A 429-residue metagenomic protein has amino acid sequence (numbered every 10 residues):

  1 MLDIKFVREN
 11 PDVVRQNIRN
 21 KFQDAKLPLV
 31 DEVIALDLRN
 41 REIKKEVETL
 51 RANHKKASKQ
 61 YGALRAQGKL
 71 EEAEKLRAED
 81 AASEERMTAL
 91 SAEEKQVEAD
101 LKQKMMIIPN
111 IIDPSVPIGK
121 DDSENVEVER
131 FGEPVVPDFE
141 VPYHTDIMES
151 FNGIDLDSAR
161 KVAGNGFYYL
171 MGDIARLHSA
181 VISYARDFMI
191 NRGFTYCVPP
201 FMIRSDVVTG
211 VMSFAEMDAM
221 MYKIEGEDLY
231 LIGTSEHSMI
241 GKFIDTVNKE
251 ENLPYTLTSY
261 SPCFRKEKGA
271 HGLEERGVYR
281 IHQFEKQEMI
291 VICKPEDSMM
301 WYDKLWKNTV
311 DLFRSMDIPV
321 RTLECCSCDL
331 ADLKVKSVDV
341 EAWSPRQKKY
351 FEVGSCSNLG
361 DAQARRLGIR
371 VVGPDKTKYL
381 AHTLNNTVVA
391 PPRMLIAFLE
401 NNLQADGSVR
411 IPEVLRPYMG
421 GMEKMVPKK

Functional and structural regions predicted by a protein language model:
M1-P134, E149, G153: N-terminal alpha-helical targeting/anchoring segments
L27, R130-K429: TRNA-recognition modules of translation machinery and tRNA-sensing kinases, especially anticodon-binding
